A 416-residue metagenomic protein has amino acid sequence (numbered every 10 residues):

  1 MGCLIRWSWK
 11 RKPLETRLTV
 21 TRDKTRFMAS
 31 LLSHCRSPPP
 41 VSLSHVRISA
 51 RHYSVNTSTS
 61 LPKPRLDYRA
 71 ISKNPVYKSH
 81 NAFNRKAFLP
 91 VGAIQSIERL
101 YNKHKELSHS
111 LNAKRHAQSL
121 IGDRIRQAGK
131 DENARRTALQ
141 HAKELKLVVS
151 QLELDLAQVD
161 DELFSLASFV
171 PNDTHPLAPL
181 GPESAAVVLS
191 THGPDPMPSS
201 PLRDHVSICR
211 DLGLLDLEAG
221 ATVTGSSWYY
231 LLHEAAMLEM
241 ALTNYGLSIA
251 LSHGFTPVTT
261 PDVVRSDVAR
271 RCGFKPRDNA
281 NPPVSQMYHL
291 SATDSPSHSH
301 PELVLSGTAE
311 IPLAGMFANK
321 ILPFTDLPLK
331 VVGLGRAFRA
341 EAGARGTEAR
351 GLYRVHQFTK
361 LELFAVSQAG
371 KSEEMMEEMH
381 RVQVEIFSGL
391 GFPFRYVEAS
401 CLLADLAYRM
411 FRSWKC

Functional and structural regions predicted by a protein language model:
G2-L4, R26-D195, L214: N-terminal alpha-helical targeting/anchoring segments
W7-W9: Tryptophan (W) side chains
K12-L14, P38: Short linear motifs centered on serine/threonine within intrinsically disordered regions that correspond to eukaryotic
R17-F27: Short, Lys/Arg-enriched N-terminal segments with co-localized hydrophobic residues within the first ~10-30 amino acids
E106, T191-C416: TRNA-recognition modules of translation machinery and tRNA-sensing kinases, especially anticodon-binding
